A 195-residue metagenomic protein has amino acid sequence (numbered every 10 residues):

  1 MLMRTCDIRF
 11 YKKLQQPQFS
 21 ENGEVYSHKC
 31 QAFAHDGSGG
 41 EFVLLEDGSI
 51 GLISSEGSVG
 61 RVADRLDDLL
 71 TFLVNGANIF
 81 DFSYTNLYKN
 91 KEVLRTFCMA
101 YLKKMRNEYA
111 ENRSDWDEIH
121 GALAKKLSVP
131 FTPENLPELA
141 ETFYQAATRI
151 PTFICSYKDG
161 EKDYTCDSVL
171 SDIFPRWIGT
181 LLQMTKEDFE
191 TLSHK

Functional and structural regions predicted by a protein language model:
M1-G57, Y84-K89, Y101-K195: A surface-exposed partner-binding patch
S54-V93: Compact, glycine/acidic-enriched structural inserts
